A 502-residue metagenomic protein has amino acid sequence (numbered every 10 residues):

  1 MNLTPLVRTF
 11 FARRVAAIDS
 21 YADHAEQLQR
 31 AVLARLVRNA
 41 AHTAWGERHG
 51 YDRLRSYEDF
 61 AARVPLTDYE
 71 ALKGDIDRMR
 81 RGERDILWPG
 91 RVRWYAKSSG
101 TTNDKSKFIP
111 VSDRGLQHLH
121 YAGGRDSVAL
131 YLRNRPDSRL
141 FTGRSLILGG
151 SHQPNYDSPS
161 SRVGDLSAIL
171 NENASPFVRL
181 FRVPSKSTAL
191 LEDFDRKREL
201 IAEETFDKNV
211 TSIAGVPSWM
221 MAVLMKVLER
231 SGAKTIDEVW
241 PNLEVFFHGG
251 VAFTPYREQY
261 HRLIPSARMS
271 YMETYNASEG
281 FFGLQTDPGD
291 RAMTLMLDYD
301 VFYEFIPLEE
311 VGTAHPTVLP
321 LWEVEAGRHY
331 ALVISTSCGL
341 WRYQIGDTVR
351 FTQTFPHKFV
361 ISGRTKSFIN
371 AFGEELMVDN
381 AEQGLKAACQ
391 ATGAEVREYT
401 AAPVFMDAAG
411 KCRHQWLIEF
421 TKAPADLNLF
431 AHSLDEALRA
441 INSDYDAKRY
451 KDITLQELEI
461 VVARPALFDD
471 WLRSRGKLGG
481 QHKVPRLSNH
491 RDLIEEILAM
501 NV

Functional and structural regions predicted by a protein language model:
M1-D52, F60-T67, D75-R78, G82 (+1 more regions): Active-site glycine/GP-rich loop and adjacent strand/helix microenvironment that borders small-molecule binding pockets
Q27, A31-Y95, S106-V111, H118 (+2 more regions): Active-site diphosphate/adenylate-binding microenvironment
A96-T102: Conserved helicase ATPase motor motifs in RecA-like P-loop NTPase domains
D104-I109, F368-A371: Short small-residue beta-strand/loop micro-motif enriched in glycine and branched aliphatics
K105, F141-G143, N242-L243, M269: Short coil/turn connectors at secondary-structure junctions
R114-Q117, A423-P424: Short strand->helix junction
L130-P176: Conserved AMP-binding loop of ANL adenylate-forming enzymes
